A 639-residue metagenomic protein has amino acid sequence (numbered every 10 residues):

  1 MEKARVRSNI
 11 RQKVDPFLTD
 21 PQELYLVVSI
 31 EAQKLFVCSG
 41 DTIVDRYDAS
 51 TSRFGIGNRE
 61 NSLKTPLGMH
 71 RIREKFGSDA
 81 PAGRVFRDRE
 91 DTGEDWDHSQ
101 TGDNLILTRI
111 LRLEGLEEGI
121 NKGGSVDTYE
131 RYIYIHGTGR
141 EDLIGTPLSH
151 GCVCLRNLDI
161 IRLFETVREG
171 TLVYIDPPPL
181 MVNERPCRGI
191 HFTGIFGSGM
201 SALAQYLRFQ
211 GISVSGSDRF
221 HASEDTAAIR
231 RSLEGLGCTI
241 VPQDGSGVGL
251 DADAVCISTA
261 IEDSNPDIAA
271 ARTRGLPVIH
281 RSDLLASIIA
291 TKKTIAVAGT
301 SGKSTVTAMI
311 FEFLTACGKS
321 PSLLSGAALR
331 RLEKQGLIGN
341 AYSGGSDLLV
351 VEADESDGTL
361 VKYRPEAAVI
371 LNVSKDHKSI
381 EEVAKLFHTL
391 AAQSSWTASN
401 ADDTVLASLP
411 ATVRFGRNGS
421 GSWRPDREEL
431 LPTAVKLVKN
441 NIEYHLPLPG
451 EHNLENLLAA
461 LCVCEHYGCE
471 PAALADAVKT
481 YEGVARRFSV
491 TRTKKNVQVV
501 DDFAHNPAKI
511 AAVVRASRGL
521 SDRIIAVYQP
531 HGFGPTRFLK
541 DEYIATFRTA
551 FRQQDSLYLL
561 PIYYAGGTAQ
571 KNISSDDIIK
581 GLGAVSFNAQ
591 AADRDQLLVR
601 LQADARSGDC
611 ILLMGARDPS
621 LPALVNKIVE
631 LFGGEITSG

Functional and structural regions predicted by a protein language model:
M1-Y134, T138-M181: N-terminal pre-domains immediately preceding structured catalytic cores
V28-K34, E429-K436: A short, compositionally biased
C38-I43, G344-G345, T493-K495: Short acidic-glycine loop/turn motifs at beta-strand connectors
L155, V351, V499-D501: Short hydrophobic beta-strand that contains or immediately precedes a catalytic carboxylate
M181-D225, I229-I240, D251, V255 (+7 more regions): ATP-dependent carboxylate-amine ligase
C187, Y206-Q210, R230-R231, G247-V248 (+6 more regions): Phosphate-binding loop of NTP-binding sites
V241-D244, I279-A286, L324, N400-D402 (+4 more regions): Beta-strand->loop->alpha-helix junctions that form or flank phosphate-binding loops in nucleotide-handling enzymes
Y444-P449, V497-D501: Short pre-catalytic strand/loop immediately N-terminal to key active-site residues, enriched for Gly-Thr
